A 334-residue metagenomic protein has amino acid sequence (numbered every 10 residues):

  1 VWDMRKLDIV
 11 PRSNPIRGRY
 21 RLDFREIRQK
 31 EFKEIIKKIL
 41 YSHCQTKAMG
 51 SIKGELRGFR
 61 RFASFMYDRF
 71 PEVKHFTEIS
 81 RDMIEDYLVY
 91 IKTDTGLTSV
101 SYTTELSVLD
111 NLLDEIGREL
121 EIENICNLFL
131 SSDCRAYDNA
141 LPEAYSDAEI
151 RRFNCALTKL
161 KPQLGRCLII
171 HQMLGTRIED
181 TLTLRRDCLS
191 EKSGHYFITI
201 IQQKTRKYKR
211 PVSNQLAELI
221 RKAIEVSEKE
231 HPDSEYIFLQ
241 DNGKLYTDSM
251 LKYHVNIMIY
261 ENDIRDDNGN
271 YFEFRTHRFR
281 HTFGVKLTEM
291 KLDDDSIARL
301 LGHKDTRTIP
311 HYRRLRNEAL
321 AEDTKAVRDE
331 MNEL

Functional and structural regions predicted by a protein language model:
V1-F129, A156-K159, I169-I170: Charge-rich, intrinsically disordered N-terminal extensions that act as flexible nucleic-acid engagement or regulatory
L7-F24, E121-C155, T199-R206, F238-Y246: Flexible interdomain linker/hinge and immediately adjacent N-terminus of the catalytic tyrosine-recombinase domain
R118-I122, H171-K192, D295: Short, charged phosphate-coordinating catalytic segments
A148-I178, R280: Basic, Lys/Arg- and aromatic-enriched nucleic-acid-binding interface segment
D180-L182, F274, H281-G284, K291-H303: Active-site-proximal segment of tyrosine recombinases
L184-R221, R307: Conserved tyrosine-mediated DNA breakage-rejoining catalytic core shared by Y-recombinases
I201-R206, L301-N332: Catalytic-site neighborhood detector that most strongly recognizes the C-terminal catalytic loop/helix of tyrosine
Q215-N270: Active-site/catalytic core of tyrosine-dependent DNA strand-transfer enzymes
